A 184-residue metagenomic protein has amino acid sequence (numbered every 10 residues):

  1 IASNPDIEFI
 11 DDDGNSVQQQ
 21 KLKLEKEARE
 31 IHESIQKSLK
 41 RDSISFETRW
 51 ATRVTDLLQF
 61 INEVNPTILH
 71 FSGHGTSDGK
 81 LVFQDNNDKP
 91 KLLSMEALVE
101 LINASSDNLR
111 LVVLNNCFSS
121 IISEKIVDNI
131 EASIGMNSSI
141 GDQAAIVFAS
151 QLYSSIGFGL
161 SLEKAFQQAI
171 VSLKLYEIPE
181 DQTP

Functional and structural regions predicted by a protein language model:
I1-M95: A domain-level signal for caspase-like cysteine endopeptidase catalytic cores and their zymogen-processing architecture
K40, I44-E47, S106-P184: Active-site-proximal C-terminal subdomain of hydrolase catalytic domains
L57-I61, L98-I102, L152, A169: Generic hydrophobic alpha-helical segments
V82-F118: Caspase-like (clan CD) cysteine peptidase catalytic core
